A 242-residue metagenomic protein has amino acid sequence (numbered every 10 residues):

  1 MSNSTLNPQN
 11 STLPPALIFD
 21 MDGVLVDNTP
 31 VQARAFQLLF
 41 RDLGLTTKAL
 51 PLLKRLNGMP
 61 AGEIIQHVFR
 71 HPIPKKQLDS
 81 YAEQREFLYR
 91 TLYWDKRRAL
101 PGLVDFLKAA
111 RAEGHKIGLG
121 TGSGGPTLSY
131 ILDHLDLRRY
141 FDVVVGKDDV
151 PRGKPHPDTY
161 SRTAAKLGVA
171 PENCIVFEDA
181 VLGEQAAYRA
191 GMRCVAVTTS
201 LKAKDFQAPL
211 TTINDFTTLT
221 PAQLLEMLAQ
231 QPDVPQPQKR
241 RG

Functional and structural regions predicted by a protein language model:
S2-N3, N7-P15, K108-R111, G124-G125 (+1 more regions): Asp-based, Mg2+/Mn2+-dependent phosphohydrolase catalytic module
T12-V104, A109, E113: N-terminal helical cap/lid subdomain that shapes the substrate entry/recognition surface in HAD-like hydrolases
D20, V24, T121, D179: Conserved G/P- and acidic residue-centered "switch" motifs that form tight phosphate/ATP-binding loops in soluble
F36, T121, H156: Residue-level signature of catalytic and energy-coupling elements of molecular machines, predominantly ATP/GTP-dependent
T46, K116, R193: Residue-level detector of anion-binding/catalytic polar loops
Y93-R97, G122, R189-G191: Short, flexible loop segments at the rims of nucleotide/cofactor-binding pockets, characterized by
G118-L119, A196: Hydrophobic beta-strand core positions in alpha/beta domains
